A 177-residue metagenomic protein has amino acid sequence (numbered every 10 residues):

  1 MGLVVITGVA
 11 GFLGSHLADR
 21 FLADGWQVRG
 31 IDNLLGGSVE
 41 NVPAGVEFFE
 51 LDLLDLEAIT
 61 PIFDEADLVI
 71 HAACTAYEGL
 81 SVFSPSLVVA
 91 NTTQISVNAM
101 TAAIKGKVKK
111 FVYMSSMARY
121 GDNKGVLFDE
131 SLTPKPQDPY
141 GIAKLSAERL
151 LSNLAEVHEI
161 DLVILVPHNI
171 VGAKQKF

Functional and structural regions predicted by a protein language model:
M1-I170: N-terminal Rossmann-like NAD(P)+-binding domain of SDR-like oxidoreductases, especially those catalyzing
I170-F177: Short, intrinsically disordered, charge-balanced linker/junction segments flanking boundaries in proteins
